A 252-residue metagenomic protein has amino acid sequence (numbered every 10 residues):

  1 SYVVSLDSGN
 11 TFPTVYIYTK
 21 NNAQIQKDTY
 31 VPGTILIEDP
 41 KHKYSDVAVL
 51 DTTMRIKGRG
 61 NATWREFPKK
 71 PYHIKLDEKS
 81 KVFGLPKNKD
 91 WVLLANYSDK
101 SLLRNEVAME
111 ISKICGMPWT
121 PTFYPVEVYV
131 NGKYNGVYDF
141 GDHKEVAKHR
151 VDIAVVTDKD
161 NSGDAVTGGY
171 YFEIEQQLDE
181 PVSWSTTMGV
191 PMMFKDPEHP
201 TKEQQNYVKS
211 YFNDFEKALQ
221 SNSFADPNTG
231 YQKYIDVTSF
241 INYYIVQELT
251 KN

Functional and structural regions predicted by a protein language model:
S1-T52: Regulatory N- and C-terminal appendages and interdomain linkers associated with kinase/kinase-like NTP transferase
F12-T14, Y30-P32, D51, K69-P71 (+4 more regions): Extracellular structured ligand-interaction cores
A23-T29, Y44-D46, T63-E66, V82-L85 (+2 more regions): Short, solvent-exposed loop/turn elements at domain surfaces
G33-A95: Conserved oxyanion/phosphate-binding beta-strand-loop segments in alpha/beta enzyme cores
L36-H42, L103-G116, E216-Q220: Zn2+-dependent metallopeptidase catalytic core
D39, V130-N131, T167: Structural motif
K75-K81, A95, G116-P121, Y134-K251: Internal "kinase-insert"/substrate-recognition segments embedded within catalytic cores of ATP-dependent enzymes
Y97-Y129: A conserved helix-loop-beta module that forms one wall/lid of the active-site cleft in ATP-utilizing catalytic domains
